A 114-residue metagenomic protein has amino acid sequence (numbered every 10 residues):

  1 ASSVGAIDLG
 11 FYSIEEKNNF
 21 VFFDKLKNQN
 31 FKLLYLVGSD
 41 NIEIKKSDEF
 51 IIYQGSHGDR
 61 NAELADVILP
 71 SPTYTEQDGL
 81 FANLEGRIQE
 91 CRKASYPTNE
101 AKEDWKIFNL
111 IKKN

Functional and structural regions predicted by a protein language model:
A1-N114: Non-catalytic alpha/beta scaffold blocks inside enzyme catalytic domains
